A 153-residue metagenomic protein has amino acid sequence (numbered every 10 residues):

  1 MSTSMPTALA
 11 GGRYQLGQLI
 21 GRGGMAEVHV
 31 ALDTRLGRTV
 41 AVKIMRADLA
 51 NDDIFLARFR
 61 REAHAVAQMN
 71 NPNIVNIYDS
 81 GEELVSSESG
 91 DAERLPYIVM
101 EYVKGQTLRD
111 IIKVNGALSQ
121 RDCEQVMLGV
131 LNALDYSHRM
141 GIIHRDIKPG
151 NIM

Functional and structural regions predicted by a protein language model:
G17-G23, V28: Protein kinase glycine-rich loop
L32-T39: Conserved N-lobe loop of protein kinases adjacent to the ATP-binding glycine-rich P-loop
R46-Q68: AlphaC helix of the eukaryotic protein kinase fold
S80-G81: Activation-segment/catalytic-loop signature of the eukaryotic protein kinase fold
G90-T107, I111: Conserved short submotifs of the Hanks-type protein kinase catalytic core that shape the nucleotide-binding pocket
V126-M127: Activation segment signature within eukaryotic-like protein kinase domains
V130-I142: Protein kinase catalytic-loop region centered on the HRD/HxD motif
I143, G150: Conserved catalytic-core element of eukaryotic-like protein kinases
